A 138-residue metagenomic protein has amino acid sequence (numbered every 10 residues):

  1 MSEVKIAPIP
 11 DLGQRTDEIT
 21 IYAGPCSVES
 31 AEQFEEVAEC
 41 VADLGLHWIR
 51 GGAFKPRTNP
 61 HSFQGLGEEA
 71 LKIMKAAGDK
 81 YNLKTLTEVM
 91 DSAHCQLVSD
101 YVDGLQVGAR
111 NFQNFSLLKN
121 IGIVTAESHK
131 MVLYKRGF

Functional and structural regions predicted by a protein language model:
M1-Y22: N-terminal amphipathic alpha-helix/helix-capping segment at the start of soluble metabolic enzymes
I19-E36, N59-G65, L83-E88, G108-R110: Active-site mouth loops of central-metabolism enzymes
T20-Y22, H47-W48, N82-L86, G104 (+1 more regions): Structural preference for beta-strand elements that scaffold enzyme active sites
G24, V41, I49, V98 (+1 more regions): Conserved, mostly hydrophobic/aromatic
G45, L97-V107, I123-V132: Glycine-enriched alpha-helix->loop->beta-strand junction motifs that scaffold or abut catalytic
R50-E69: Glycine-rich, proline-tolerant flexible connector loops at the mouths of alpha/beta enzymes
R57, N111-F138: Conserved anion-binding
F63-T87, I121-M131: Alpha-helix-loop-beta-strand connector modules within alpha/beta enzyme cores
